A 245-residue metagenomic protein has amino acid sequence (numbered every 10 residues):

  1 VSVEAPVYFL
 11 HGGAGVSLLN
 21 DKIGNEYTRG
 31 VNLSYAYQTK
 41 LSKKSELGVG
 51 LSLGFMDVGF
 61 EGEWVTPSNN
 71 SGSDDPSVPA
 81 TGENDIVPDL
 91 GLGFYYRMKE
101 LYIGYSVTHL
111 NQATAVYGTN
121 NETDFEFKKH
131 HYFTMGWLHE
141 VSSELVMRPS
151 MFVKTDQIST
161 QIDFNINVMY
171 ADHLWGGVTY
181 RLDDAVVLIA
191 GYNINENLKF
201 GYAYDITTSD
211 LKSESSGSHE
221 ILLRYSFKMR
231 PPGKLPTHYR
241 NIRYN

Functional and structural regions predicted by a protein language model:
V1-N245: Subset of outer-membrane beta-barrel
